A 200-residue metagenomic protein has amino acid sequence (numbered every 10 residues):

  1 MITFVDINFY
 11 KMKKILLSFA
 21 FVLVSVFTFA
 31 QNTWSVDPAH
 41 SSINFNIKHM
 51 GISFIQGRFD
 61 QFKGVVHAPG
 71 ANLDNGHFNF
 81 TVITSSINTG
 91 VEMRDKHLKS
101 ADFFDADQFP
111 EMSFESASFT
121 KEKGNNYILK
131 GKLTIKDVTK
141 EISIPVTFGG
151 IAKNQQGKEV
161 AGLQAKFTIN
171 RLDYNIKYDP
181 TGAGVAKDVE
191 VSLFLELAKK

Functional and structural regions predicted by a protein language model:
M1-T33: Bacterial Sec-dependent N-terminal signal peptides
Q31-K200: Low-complexity, acidic/polar, glycine-enriched regions of mature
